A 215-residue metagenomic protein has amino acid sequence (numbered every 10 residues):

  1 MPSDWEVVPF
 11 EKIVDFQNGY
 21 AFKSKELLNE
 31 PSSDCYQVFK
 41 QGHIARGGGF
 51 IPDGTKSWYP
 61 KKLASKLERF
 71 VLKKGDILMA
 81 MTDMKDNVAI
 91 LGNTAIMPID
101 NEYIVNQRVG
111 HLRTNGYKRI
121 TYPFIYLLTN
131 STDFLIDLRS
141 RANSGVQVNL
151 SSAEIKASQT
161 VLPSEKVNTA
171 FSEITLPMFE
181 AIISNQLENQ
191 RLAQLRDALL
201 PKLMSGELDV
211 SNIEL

Functional and structural regions predicted by a protein language model:
M1-S24, A157, E165-V210: Non-catalytic DNA-recognition/assembly elements of restriction-modification systems
E11-E30, Q41-M79, D83-K85: Sequence-specific dsDNA recognition surfaces
K12, K74, N93, A157-Q159: Extracellular/lumenal ectodomain signal focusing on beta-strand-rich modules and carbohydrate-recognition contexts
A45-W58, I77-N106, P123-L127, I136-R141: Short, ligand-facing micro-motifs at secondary-structure edges
P60-A64, G110-T114, A157-L162, L176-I183: Short, well-ordered beta-strand elements within core beta-sheets of diverse protein domains
E102-G110, R139-T169: A short glycine-rich beta-alpha junction/loop motif
K118-P123, E165-T169: Short, conserved charged micro-motifs
I120-I155, L215: Short, positively charged
